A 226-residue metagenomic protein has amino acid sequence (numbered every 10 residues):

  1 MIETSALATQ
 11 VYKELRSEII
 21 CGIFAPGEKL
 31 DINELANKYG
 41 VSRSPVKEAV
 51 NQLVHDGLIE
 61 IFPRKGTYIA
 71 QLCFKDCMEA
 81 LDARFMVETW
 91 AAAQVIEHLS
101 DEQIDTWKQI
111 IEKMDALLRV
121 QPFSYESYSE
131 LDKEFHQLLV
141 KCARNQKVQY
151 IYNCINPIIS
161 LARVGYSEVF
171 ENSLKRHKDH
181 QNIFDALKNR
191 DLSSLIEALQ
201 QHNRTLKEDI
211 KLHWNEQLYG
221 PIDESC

Functional and structural regions predicted by a protein language model:
M1-E97, E102, K207, K211-C226: Short linear motifs at protein or domain termini
I23, H98-L99, M114, L118-Q121 (+7 more regions): A general structural signal marking secondary-structure boundaries and capping sites
G27-E28, F62, S127, V148-Y152 (+1 more regions): Short, hydrophobic secondary-structure boundary micro-motifs
I59-E60, Q109, I155-P157, S173: Mobile beta-alpha loop/short-helix "lid" or hinge segments that flank ligand
A70-R144, E171, K175-E197, Q201: All-alpha effector-binding/dimerization core of bacterial HTH-type transcriptional repressors
K108, D115, Q149, N153-N156 (+1 more regions): Generic detector of well-ordered alpha-helical segments enriched in charged/polar residues, highlighting helical
K133-E134, K141-Y166, D223-C226: C-terminal regulatory/oligomerization modules of transcriptional regulators
P157, V164-C226: C-terminal all-alpha effector/ligand-binding and dimerization domain of prokaryotic HTH-type transcriptional repressors
